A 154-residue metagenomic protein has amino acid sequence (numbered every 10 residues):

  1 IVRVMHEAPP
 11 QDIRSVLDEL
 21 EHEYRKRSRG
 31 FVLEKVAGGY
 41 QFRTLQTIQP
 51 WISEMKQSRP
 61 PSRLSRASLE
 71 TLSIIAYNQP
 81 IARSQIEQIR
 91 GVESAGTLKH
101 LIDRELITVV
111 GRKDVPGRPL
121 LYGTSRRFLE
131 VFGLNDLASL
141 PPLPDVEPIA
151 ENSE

Functional and structural regions predicted by a protein language model:
I1-R3, A82-I89, L101: A short acidic, leucine-rich amphipathic alpha-helix
A8-E19, I89-L106, P116-P119: Short amphipathic alpha-helical interaction segments
E21-E34, E105-D114: A short, conserved structural fragment
K35-I52, R112-L134: Short, cationic-aromatic polyanion-contact patches
R43-L69, D103: Short alpha-helical segments that sit at the start of domains
P61-P80, Q85: Short amphipathic alpha-helical interface segments
Y77, G91, R112: Short, conserved catalytic or interaction motifs in soluble domains
E130-E154: Phosphate-centric recognition/catalysis
